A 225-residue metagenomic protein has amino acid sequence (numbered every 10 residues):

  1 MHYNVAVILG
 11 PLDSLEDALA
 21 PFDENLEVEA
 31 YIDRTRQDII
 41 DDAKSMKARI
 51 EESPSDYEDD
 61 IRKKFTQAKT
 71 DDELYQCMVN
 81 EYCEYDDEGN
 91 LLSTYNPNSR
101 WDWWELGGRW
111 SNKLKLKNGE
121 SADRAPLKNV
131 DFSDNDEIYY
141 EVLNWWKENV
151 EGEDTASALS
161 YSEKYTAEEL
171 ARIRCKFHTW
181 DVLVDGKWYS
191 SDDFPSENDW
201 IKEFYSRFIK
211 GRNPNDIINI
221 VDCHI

Functional and structural regions predicted by a protein language model:
M1-R207, G211, I225: Acidic (Asp/Glu-rich) sequence patches and key acidic residues that form negatively charged surfaces used
P214-I225: C-terminal or internal capping secondary-structure element at the end of a domain, subdomain, or sheet
